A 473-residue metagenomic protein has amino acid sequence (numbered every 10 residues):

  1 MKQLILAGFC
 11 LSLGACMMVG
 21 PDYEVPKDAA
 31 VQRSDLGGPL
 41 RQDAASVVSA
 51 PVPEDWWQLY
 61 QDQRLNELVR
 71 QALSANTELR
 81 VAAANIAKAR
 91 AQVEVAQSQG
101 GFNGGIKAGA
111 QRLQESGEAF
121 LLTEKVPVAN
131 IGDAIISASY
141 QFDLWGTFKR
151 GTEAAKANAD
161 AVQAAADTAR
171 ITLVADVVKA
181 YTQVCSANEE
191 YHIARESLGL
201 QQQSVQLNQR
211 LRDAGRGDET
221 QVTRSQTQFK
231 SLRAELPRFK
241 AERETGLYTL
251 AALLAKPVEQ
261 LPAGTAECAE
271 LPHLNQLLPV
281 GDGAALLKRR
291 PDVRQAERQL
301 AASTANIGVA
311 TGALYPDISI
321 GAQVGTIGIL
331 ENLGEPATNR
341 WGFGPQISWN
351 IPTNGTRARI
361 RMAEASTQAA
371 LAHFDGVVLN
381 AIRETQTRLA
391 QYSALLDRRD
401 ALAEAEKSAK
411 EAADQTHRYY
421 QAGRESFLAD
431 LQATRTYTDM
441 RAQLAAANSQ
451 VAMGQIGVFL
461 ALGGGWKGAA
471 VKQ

Functional and structural regions predicted by a protein language model:
K2-S74, G132, K156, K240-K288 (+2 more regions): Terminal intrinsically disordered/low-complexity segments used for targeting and assembly
M18, G101-N103, T245, Y315-D317 (+1 more regions): Strand-connecting loop/turn motifs
A45, P51-L59, A110-S137, Q260-P279 (+3 more regions): Small/polar, glycine/serine/threonine/aspartate-rich low-complexity segments that form flexible
L65-E67, I131-D133, K179, R224 (+1 more regions): Transmembrane beta-barrel architecture of outer-membrane proteins
R80-V81, Q97-S98, F142-R170, T220 (+7 more regions): Sec/SRP-type N-terminal targeting helices
F148, A157, A164-D282, Q391 (+5 more regions): Periplasmic alpha-helical coiled-coil/stalk elements that build and connect Gram-negative outer-membrane
P262-T265, K407-L431, I456-K472: A glycine-biased, small/acidic residue-tolerant capping/turn segment at secondary-structure junctions
